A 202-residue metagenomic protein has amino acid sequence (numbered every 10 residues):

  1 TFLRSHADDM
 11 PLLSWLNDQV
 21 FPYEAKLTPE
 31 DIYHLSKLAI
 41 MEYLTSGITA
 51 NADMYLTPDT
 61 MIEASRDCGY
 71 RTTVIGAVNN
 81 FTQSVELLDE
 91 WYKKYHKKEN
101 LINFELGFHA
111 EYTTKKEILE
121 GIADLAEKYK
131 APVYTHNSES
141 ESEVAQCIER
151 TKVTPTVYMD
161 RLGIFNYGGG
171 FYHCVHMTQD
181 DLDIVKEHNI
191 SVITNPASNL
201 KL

Functional and structural regions predicted by a protein language model:
T1: Active-site recognition of the HExxH zinc-binding catalytic motif
R4-G69, D89-K98: Alpha-helical scaffold segments that flank or form the walls of functional sites
L12, T28, I32-L35, A39 (+7 more regions): General structural feature for long, well-ordered alpha-helical segments within catalytic domains of soluble enzymes
S46, C68, K128, E187-H188: Structural motif
T49-D53, E105-F108, G170-Y172, I193-N195: Short catalytic-loop micro-motif centered on adjacent basic/acidic residues
D53-L56, N80-F81, T113-T114, L200-L202: Acidic-and-aromatic substrate-binding clefts and catalytic sites of carbohydrate-active enzymes
T60-H176: Metal-coordinating catalytic core of metallo-dependent amide/deamination hydrolases
T114, I164-L202: Active-site-adjacent C-terminal substructures of enzyme catalytic domains
